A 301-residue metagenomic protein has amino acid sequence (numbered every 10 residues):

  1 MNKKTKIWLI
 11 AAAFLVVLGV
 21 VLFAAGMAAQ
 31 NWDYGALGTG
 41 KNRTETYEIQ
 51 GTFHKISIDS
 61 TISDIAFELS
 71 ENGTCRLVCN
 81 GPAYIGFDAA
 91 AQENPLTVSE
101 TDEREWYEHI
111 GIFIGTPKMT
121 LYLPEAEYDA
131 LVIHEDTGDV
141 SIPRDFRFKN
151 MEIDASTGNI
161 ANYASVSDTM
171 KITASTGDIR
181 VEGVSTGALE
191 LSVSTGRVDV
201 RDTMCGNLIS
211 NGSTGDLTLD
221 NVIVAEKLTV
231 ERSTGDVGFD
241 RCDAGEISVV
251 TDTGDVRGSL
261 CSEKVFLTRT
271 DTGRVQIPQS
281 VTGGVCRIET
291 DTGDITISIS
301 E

Functional and structural regions predicted by a protein language model:
N2-E135, S141-A155, A161-A174, R180-S192 (+6 more regions): Acidic (Asp/Glu) and glycine-rich low-complexity loops/linkers that are typically intrinsically disordered
G196, G215: Acidic (E/D-rich), amphipathic helical modules within compact regulatory domains
D216-T218, V224, D236-R241, E246: C-terminal amphipathic alpha-helical segment
V250-D252: Short, local alpha-helical segments
